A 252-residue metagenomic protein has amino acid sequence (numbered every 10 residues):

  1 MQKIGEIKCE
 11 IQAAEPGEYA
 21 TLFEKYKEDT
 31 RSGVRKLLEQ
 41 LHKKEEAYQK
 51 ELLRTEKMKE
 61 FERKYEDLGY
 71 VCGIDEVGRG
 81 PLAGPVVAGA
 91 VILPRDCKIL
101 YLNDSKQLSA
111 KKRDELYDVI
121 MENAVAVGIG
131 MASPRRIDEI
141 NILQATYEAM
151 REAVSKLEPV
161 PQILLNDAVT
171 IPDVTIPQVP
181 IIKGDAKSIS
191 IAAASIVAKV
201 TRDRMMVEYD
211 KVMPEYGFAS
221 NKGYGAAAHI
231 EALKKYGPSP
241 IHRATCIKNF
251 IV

Functional and structural regions predicted by a protein language model:
M1-C72, R79-V252: RNase H-like, Mg2+-dependent phosphodiesterase core, and more generally RNA phosphate-backbone-engaging helix-loop
